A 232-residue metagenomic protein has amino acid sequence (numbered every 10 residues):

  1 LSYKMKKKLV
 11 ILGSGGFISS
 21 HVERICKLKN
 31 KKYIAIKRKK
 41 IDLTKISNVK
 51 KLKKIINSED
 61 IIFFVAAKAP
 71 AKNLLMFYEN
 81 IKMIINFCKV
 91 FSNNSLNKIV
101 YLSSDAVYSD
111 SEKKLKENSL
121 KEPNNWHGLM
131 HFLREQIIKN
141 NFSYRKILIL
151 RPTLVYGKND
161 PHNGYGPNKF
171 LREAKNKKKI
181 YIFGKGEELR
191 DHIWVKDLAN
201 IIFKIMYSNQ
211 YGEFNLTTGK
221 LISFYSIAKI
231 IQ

Functional and structural regions predicted by a protein language model:
K6-K29: N-terminal Rossmann NAD(P)H-binding glycine-rich loop of SDR-like oxidoreductase domains
L12, I36, I62-A66, I99-D105 (+1 more regions): SDR active-site strand-loop-helix element
Y33-L52: Adenosine-cofactor binding site in Rossmann-like domains, unifying the SAM/SAH pocket of S-adenosylmethionine-dependent
S47-K82: NAD(P)H-binding glycine-rich loop region in Rossmannoid oxidoreductase-like domains and their noncatalytic homologs
N86-W126: Conserved Rossmann-fold NAD(P)-dependent oxidoreductase catalytic core, especially the SDR/UDP-sugar
W126, M130-L133: Active-site helix of classical SDR
Q136-R190, V195-A199, F203, I231: NAD(P)-dependent short-chain dehydrogenase/reductase
K204-Q232: Mid/C-terminal beta-alpha module of Rossmann-like enzyme folds, strongest in SDR-family dehydrogenases/epimerases
